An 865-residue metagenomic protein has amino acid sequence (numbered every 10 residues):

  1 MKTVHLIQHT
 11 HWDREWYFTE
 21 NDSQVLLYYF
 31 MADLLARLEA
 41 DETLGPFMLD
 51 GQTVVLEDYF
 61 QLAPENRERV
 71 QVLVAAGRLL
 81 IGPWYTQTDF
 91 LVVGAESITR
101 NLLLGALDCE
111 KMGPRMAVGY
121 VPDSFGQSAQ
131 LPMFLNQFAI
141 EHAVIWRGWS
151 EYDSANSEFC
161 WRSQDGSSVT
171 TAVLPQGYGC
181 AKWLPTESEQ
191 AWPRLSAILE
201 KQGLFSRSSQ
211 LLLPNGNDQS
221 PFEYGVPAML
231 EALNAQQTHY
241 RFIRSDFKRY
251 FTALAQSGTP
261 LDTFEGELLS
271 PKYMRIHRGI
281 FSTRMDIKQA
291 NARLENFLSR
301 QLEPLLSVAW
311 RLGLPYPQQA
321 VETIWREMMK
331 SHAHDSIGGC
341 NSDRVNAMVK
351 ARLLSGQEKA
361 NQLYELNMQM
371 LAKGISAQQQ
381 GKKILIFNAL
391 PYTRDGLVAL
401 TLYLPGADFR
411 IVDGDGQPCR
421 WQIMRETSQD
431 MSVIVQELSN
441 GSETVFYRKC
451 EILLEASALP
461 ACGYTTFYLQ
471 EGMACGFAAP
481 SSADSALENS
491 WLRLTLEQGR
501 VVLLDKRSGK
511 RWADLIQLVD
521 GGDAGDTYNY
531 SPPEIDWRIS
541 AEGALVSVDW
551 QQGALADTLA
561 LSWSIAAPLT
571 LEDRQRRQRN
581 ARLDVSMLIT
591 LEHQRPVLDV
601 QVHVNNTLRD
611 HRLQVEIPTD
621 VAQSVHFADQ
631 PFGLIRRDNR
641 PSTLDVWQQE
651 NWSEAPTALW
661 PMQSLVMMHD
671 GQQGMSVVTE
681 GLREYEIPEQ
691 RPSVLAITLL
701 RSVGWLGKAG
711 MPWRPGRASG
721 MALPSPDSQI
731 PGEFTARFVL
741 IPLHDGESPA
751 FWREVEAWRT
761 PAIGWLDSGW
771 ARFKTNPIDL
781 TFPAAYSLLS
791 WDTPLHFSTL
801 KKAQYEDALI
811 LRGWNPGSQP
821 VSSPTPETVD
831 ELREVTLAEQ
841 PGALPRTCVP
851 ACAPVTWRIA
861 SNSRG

Functional and structural regions predicted by a protein language model:
M1-E96, R100, D108-E110, Q137-I140 (+6 more regions): N-terminal catalytic cores of secreted or lumenal carbohydrate-active enzymes
V4, L35, E39, E231-F242 (+1 more regions): Terminal accessory/anchoring regions of large secretory-pathway or extracellular enzymes
H5, P46-M48, R78-G82, V118 (+4 more regions): Structural preference for beta-strand elements that scaffold enzyme active sites
H9, G105, L135, D246 (+2 more regions): Conserved, mostly hydrophobic/aromatic
D13-L27, D50-F60, P83-T99, P114-G126 (+4 more regions): The substrate-binding groove and active-site-proximal loops of carbohydrate-active enzymes, especially glycoside
E39-A40, L44-F47, Q61-I81, S154-L199 (+1 more regions): Active-site cores of enzymes that catalyze phosphoryl transfer or operate on phosphate-rich substrates
T99-Q137, S196-L212: CE4/NodB-like, metal-dependent polysaccharide N-deacetylase domain that modifies extracellular/periplasmic N-acetylated
M133-L213, N217, L230-R249, A255: Active-site-adjacent pocket scaffolds in enzyme catalytic domains
